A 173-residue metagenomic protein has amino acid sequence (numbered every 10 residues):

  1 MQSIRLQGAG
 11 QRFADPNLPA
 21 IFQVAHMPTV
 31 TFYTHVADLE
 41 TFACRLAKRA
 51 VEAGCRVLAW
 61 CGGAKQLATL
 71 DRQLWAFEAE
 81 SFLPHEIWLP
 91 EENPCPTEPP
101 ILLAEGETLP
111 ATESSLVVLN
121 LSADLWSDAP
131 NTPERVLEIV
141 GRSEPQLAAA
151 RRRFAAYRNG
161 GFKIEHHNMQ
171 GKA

Functional and structural regions predicted by a protein language model:
G8-G10: Residue-identity detector for glycine
R12-H26: Short, Lys/Arg-enriched N-terminal segments with co-localized hydrophobic residues within the first ~10-30 amino acids
H26-P130, R142, G160, H167-A173: Positively charged, polar, low-complexity stretches
P130-N131, A148-R152: A short secondary-structure junction signal
R135-Q146: Trafficking entry modules
